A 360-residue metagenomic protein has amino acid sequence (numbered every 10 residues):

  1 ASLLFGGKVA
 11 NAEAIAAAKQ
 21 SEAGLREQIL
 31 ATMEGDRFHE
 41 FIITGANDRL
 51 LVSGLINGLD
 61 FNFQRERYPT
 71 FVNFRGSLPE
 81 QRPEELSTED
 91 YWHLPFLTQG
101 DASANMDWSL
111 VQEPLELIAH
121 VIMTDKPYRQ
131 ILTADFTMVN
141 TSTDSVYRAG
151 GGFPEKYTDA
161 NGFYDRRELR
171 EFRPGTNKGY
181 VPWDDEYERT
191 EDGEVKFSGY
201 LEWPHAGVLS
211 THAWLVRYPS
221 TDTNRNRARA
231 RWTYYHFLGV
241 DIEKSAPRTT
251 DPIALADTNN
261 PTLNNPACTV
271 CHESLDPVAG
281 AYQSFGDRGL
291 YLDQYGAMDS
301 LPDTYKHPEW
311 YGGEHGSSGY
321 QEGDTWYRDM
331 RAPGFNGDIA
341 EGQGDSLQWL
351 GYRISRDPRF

Functional and structural regions predicted by a protein language model:
A1-F360: Active-site substrate-binding loop specific to GH73 endo-beta-N-acetylglucosaminidase modules in bacterial autolysins
